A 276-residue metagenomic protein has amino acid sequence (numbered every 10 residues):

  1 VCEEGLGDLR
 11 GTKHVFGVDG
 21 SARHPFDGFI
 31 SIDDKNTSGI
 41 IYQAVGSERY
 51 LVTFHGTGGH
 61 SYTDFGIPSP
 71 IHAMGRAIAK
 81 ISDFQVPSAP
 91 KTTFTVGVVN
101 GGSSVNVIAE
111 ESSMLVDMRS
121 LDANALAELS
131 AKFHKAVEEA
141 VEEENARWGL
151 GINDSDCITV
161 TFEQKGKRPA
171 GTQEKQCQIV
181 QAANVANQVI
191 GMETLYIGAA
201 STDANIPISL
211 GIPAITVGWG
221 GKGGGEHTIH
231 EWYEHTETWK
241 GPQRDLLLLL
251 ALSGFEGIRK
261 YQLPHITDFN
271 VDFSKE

Functional and structural regions predicted by a protein language model:
V1-V45, G257-L263, T267-K275: Acidic/histidine-rich catalytic neighborhood of metal-dependent amide-processing enzymes
E3-E4, I32-K35, F54-T57, V99 (+1 more regions): Fold-independent oxyanion-binding glycine-rich loops and adjacent beta-strand/coil segments at enzyme active sites
D8, I67-I71: Glycine-rich anion/phosphate-binding loop at the beta-strand->alpha-helix junction
R10-G11, D64, E226-E231: Short acidic, glycine/proline-rich loop/turn micro-motifs
T37-G39, P70-E276: Metal-dependent amide/peptide-bond hydrolase catalytic core, centered on the "pita-bread" metallohydrolase fold
E48-Y50, S112: Hydrophobic core residues within well-ordered beta-strands of beta-rich domains
V52-G56, M118-S120: Short beta-strand-to-loop capping motifs
